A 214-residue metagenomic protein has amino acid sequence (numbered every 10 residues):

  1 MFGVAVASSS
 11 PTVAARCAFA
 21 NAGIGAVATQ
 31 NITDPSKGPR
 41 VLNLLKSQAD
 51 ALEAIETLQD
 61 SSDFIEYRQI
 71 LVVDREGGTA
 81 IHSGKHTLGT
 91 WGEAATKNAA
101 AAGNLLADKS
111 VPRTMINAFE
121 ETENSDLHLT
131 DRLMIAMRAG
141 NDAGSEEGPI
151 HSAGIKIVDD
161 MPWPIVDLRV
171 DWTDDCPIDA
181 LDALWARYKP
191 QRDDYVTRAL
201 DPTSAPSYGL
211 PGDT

Functional and structural regions predicted by a protein language model:
M1-T214: N-terminal nucleophile
